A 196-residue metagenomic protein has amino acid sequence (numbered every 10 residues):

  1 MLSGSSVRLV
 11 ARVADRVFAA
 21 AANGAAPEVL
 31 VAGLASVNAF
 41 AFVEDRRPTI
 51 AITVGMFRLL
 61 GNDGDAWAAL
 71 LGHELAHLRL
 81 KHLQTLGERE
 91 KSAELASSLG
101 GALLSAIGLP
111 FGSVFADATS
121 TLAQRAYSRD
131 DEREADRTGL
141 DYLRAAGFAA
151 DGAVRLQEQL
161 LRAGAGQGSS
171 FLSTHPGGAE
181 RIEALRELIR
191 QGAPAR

Functional and structural regions predicted by a protein language model:
M1-R196: A Zn2+-metalloprotease active-site environment signal
